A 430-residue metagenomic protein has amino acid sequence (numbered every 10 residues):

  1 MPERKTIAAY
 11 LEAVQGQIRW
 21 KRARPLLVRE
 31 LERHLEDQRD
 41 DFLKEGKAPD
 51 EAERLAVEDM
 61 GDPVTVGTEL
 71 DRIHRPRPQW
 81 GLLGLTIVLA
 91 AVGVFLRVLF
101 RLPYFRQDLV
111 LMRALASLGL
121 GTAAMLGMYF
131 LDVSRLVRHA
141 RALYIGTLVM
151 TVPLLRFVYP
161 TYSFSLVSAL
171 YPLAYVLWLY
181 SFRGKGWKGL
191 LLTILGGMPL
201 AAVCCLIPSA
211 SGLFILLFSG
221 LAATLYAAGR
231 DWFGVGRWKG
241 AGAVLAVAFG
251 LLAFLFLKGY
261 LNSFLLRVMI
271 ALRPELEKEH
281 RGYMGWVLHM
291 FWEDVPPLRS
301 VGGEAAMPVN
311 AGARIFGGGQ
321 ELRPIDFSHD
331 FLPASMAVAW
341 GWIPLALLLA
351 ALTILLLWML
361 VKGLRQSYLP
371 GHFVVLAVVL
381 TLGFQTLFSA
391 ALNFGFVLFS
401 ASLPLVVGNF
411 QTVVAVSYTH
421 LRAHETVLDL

Functional and structural regions predicted by a protein language model:
M1-E45: N-terminal, intrinsically disordered, low-complexity segments that immediately precede the first transmembrane helix
K47-P103: Cytosolic juxtamembrane regions of integral membrane proteins
F100-P208, A390-V414: Membrane-helix boundary/helix-loop-helix interface segments in multi-pass membrane proteins
A116-L120, V338-M359: Hydrophobic alpha-helical transmembrane segments
G196-P199, S211-F256: Hydrophobic alpha-helical segments of polytopic membrane proteins
G236-P344: Hydrophobic, glycine- and aromatic-enriched re-entrant/interface helices and adjoining loop segments
K362-S400: Loop-to-helix entry and N-terminal half of a specific, functionally important transmembrane alpha helix in multi-pass
T419-T426: Conserved small/polar residues in nucleotide/adenosyl-binding loops
